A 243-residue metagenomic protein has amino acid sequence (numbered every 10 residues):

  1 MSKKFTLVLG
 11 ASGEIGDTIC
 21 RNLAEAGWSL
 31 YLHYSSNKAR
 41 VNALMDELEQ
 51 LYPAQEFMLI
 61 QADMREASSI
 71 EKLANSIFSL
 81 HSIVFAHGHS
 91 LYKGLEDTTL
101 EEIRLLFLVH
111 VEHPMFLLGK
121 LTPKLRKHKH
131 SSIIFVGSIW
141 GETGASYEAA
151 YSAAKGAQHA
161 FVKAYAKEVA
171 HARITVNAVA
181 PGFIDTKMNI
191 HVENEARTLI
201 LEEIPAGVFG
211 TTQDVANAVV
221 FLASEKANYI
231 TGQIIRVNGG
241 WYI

Functional and structural regions predicted by a protein language model:
S12-G13: Conserved glycine-rich cofactor-binding loop
E71, N75, G88-R104, P123 (+2 more regions): Conserved mid-core segment of classical short-chain dehydrogenase/reductases
H89, E96-F116, I134, Q158: Catalytic Tyr-X3-Lys loop
E96, T143-A149, H171, G207 (+1 more regions): Active-site loop immediately N-terminal to the catalytic Tyr-X3-Lys motif of short-chain dehydrogenase/reductase
L118, A154: Active-site helix of classical SDR
P123, K163, K167-H171, N228: Alpha-helical segment proximal to the catalytic Tyr-Lys
S138: Residue(s) in the substrate-gating loop at a strand-loop-helix junction that position the organic substrate next
V208-V237, Y242: C-terminal substrate-recognition "lid" of short-chain dehydrogenase/reductases
